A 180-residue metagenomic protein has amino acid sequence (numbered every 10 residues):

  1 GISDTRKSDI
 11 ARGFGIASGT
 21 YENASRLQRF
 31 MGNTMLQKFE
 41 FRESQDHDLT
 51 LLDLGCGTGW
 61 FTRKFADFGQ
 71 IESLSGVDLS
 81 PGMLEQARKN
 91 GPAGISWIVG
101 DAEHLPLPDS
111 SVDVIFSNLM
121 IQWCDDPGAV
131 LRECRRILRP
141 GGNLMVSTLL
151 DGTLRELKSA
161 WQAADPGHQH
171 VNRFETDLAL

Functional and structural regions predicted by a protein language model:
G1-G19: N-terminal, positively charged/glycine-rich alpha-helical extensions of SAM-dependent methyltransferases
R26-H47, K64: Conserved alpha-helix/loop element of class I SAM-dependent methyltransferases that forms part of the SAM/SAH-binding
T50-L105: Class I SAM-dependent methyltransferase SAM/SAH-binding core
E103-I115: A short acidic, Gly/Pro-enriched loop at the edge of an enzyme's catalytic core that lines a small-molecule cofactor
D113-D126: A short SAM/SAH-binding and catalytic strip from SAM-dependent methyltransferases
G128-N143: A short glycine-rich, Lys/Arg-flanked "PGG" loop and its adjoining helix->strand segment in the class I
N143-E175: Conserved class I S-adenosyl-L-methionine
